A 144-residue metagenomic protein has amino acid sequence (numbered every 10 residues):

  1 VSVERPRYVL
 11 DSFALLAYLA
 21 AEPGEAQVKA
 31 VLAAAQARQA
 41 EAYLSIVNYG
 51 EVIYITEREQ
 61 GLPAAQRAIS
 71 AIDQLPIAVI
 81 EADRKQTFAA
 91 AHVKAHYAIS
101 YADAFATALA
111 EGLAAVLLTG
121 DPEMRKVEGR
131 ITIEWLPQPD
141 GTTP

Functional and structural regions predicted by a protein language model:
V1-L44, E57-S70, P139-T143: Short, well-structured N-terminal submotif of metal-dependent ribonuclease cores
V1-R7, T107-P144: Acidic, PIN/NYN-like endoribonuclease modules and their adjacent C-terminal/linker elements
V3, I77-G120: Active-site neighborhoods of divalent-metal-dependent phosphate/nucleic-acid chemistry enzymes
A14-L15, N48, Q86, A106 (+1 more regions): Alpha-helix capping/helix-boundary segments
Q36, D73, E111: Anion (oxyanion) recognition and catalysis
E41, A78, I131-E134: Conserved beta-strand segments of alpha/beta enzyme cores
I55-R58, P76: Helix-loop "lid/cap" segments that line or gate small-molecule binding pockets
